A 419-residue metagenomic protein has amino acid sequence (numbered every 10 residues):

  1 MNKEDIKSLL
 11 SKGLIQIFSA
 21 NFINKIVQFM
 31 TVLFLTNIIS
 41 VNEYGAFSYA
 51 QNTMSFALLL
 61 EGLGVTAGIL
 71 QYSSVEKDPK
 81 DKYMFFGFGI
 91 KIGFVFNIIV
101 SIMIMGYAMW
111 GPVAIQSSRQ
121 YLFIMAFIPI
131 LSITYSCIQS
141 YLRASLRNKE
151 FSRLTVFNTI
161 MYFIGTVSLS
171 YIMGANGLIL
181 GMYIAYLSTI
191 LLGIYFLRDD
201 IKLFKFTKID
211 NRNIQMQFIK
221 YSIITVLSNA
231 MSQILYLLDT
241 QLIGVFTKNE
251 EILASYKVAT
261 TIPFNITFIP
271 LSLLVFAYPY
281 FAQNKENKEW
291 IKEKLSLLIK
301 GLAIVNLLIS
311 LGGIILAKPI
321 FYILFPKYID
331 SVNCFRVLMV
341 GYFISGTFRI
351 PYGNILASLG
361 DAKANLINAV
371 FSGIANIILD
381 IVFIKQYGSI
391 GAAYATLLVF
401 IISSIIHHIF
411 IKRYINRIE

Functional and structural regions predicted by a protein language model:
M1-L10, K149-S152, N176, G181-M182 (+3 more regions): Interhelical loop/hinge segments that connect adjacent transmembrane helices in multipass membrane
E4-L10, A108-M125, E250-E251, I315-F343: Interfacial segments at transmembrane-helix termini and the short loops linking adjacent helices
S8-T66, Y162-F163, K220-F246, E250 (+4 more regions): Signature of the first transmembrane helix
K12-N24, A50, S55, L59-A108 (+2 more regions): Membrane-water interface segments that mark the loop-to-transmembrane alpha-helix transition
G13-Q28, F157-Y162, L178-G193, L197 (+2 more regions): Transmembrane helical elements of multi-pass membrane transporters/channels
V32-L33, E61-D78, A144, P263-N287 (+1 more regions): Helix-loop junctions and terminal segments of transmembrane helices in multi-pass membrane transport/translocation
F123, R153-D200, V370-A375, S389-K412: Hydrophobic alpha-helical transmembrane segments
L131-L154, Y342-N368: Membrane-interface junctions at transmembrane-helix termini in multi-pass inner-membrane proteins
